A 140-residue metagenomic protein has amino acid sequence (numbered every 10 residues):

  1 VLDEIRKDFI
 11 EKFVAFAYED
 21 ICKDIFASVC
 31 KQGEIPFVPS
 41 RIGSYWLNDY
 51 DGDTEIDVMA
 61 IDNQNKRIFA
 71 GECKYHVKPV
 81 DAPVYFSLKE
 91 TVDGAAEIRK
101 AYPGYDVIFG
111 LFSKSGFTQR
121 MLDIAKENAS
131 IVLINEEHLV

Functional and structural regions predicted by a protein language model:
V1-V140: A cross-kingdom feature that marks ATP-driven nucleic-acid transaction machinery
